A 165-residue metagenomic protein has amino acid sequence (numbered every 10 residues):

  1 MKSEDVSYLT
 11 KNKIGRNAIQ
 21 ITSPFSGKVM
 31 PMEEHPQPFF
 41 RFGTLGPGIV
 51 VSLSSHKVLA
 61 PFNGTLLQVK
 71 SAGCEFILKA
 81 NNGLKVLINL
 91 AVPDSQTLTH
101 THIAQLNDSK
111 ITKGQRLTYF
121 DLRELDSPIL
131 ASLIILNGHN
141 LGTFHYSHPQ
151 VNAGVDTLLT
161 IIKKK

Functional and structural regions predicted by a protein language model:
M1-K165: Contiguous, well-folded functional domains in the mature portion of proteins
